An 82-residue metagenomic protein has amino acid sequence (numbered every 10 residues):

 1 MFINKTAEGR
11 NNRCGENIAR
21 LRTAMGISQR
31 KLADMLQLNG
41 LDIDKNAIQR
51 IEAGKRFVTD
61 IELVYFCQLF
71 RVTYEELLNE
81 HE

Functional and structural regions predicted by a protein language model:
M1-M25: A short, Lys/Arg-rich alpha-helix, primarily the initiator
E16, G26-I27, I43, V58-I61: Residue-level signal for the short linker/turn that defines the boundary of a DNA-recognition helix
T23, D34, Q68: Alpha-helical residues within the helix-turn-helix
T23, Q37-L38, A53, E82: Residue-level detection of the helix-turn-helix DNA-binding "recognition helix"
G26-R50: Short alpha-helical DNA-recognition segment
T59-E76: DNA major-groove recognition helix of helix-turn-helix/homeodomain DNA-binding modules
E76-E82: Short amphipathic recognition helices of helix-turn-helix/homeodomain-type DNA-binding modules
